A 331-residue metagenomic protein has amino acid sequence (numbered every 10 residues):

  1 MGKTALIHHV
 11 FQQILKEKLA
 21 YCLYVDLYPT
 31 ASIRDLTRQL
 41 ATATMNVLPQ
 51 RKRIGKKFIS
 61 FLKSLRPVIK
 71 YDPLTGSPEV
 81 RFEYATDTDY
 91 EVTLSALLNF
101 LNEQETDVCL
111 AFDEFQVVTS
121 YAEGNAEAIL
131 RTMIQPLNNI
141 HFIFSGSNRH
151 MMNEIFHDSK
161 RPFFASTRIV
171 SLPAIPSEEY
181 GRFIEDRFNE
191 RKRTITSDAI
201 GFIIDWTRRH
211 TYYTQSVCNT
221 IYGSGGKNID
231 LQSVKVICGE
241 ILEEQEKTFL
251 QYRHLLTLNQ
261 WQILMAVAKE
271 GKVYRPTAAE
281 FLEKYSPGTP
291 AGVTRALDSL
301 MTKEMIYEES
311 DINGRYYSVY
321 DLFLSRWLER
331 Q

Functional and structural regions predicted by a protein language model:
M1-C109: P-loop NTPase nucleotide-binding core
T4, H210, D321: Short, conserved phosphate/pyrophosphate- and ester-handling motifs at nucleotide-, phospho-/glycolipid
Q13, I129, T220, S299-K303: Alpha-helical DNA-recognition elements
V80-N148, H157: Conserved Walker B catalytic segment
R149-T167: Short regulatory helix/loop adjacent to the ATP-binding pocket of P-loop NTPases
R168-E179: Conserved AAA+ ATPase "SRH/arginine-finger" region at the nucleotide-binding site
G181, E185-T248, L258: Amphipathic alpha-helical "lid/sensor" segments that cap RecA-like P-loop NTPase cores
E243, K247-Q331: C-terminal leucine-rich, beta-strand-based interaction scaffolds used for sensing/assembly
